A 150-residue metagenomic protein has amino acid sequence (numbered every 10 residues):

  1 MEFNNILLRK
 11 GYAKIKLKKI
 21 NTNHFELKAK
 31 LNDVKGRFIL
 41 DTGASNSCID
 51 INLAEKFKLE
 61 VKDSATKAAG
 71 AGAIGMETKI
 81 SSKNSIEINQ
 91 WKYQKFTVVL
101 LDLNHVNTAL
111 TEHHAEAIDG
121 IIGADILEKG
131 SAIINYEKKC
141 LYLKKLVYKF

Functional and structural regions predicted by a protein language model:
M1-F150: Pepsin/retropepsin-fold aspartyl endopeptidases
